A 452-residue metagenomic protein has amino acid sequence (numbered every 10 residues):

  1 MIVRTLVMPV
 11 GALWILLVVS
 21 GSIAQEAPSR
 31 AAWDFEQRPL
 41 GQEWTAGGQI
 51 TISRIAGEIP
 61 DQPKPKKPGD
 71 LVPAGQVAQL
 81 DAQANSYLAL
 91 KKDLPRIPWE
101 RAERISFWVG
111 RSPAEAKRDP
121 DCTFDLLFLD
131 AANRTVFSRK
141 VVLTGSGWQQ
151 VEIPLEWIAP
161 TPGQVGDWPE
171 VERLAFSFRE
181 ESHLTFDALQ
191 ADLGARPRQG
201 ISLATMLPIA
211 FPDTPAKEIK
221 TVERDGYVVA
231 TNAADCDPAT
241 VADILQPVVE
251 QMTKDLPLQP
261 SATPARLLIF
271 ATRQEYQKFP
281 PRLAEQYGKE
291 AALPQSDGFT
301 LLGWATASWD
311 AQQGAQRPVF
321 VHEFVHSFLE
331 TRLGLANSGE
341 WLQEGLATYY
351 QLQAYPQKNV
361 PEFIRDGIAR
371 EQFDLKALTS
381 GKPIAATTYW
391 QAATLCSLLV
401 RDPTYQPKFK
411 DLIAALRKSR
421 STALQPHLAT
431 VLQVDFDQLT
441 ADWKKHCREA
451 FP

Functional and structural regions predicted by a protein language model:
P9-G21: Bacterial N-terminal signal peptides
Q25-E58, R196-M206: Extracellular carbohydrate-recognition regions
A27, A31, S177-K217: Extracellular polysaccharide-targeting segments
A56-Y87: Short carbohydrate-recognition loop motifs
D81-Q164, E180-S182: Extracellular ligand-binding interfaces
P98, R104, A233-Q277, V321: Zn2+-dependent metallopeptidase catalytic core
D130, P215, R282, G288-V319 (+1 more regions): Acidic/His/Gly-enriched intrinsically disordered linker/tail segments that often contain short helix/coil "MoRF-like"
N133, I219-A239, W304-A305: Acidic/histidine-rich, surface-exposed loop or edge segments in extracytoplasmic proteins
